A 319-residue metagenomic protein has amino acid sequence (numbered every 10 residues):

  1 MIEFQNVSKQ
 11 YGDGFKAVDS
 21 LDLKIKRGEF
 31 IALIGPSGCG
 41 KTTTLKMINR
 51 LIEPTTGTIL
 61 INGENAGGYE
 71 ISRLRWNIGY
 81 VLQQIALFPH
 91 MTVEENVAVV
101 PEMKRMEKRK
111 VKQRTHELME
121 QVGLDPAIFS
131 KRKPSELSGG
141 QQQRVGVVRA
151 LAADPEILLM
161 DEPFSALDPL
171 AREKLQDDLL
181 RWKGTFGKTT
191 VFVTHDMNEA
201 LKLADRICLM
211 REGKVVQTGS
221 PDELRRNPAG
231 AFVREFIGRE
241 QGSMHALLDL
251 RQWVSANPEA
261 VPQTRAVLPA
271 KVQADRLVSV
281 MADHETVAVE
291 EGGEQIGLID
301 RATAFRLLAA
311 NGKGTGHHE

Functional and structural regions predicted by a protein language model:
N49: Helix-to-loop junction immediately C-terminal to a conserved catalytic motif
V93-E102, K112, H116: Short helical segment in ABC ATPase nucleotide-binding domains corresponding to the A-loop/adjacent helical element
R109-I128, S135: Conserved ABC ATPase "signature" region
R132-L137, Q141: Conserved ABC ATPase signature
A152-E156: A short, proline-enriched helix->beta-strand linker immediately N-terminal to the Walker B motif in ABC-type P-loop
E212-G213: Conserved ABC ATPase "signature" C-loop
T218-G219, N227, L298: ABC ATPase "signature
